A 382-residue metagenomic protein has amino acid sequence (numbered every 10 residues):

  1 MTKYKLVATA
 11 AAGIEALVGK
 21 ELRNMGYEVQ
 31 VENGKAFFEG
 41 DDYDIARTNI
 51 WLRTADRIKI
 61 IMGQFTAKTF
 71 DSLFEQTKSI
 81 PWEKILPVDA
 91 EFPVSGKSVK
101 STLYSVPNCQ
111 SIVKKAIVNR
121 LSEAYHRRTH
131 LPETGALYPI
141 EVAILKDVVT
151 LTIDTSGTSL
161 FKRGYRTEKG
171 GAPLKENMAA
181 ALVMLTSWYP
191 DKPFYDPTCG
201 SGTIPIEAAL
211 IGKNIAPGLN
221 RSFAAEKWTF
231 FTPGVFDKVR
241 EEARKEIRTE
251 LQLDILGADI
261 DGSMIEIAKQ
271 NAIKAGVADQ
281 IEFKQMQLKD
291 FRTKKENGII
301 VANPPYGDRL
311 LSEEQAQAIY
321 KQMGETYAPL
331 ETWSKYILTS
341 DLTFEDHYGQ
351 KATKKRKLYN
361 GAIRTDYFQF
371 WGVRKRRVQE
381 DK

Functional and structural regions predicted by a protein language model:
T2-A136: Non-catalytic nucleic-acid substrate-recognition regions in nucleic-acid-modifying enzymes
A10, D259, T339: Short beta-strand/turn micro-motifs composed of small residues that flank or help shape donor/cofactor-binding pockets
Y43-I50, T158-F161, R376: Short, charged/polar, Gly/Pro-enriched secondary-structure boundary elements
V99-T102, T158-S159, P305-R309: A short, flexible beta-alpha/helix-coil linker loop
I140-S156, F368, R377: C-terminal edge-of-domain segments
L151-L185: SAM-dependent Rossmann-like transferase core, predominantly class I methyltransferases with a strong bias toward
L174-R292, D308-R309, E313-Q315: Conserved S-adenosyl-L-methionine
K284-K382: C-terminal catalytic and target-recognition region of SAM-dependent MTase-like enzymes, primarily methyltransferases
